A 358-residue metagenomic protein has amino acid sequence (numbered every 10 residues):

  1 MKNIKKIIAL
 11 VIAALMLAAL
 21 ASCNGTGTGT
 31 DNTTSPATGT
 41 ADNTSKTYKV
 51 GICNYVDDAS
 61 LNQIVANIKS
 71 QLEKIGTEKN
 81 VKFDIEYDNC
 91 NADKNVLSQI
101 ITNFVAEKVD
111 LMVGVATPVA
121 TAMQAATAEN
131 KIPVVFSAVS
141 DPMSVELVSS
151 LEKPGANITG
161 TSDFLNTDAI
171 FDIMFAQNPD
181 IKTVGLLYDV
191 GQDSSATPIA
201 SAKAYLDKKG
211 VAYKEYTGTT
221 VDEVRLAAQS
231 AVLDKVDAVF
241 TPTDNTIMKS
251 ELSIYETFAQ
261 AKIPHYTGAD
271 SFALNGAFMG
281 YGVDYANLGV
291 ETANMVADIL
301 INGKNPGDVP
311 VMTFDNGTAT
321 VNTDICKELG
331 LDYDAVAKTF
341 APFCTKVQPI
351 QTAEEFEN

Functional and structural regions predicted by a protein language model:
A18-S22: C-terminal motif of bacterial Sec signal peptides marking the signal peptidase cleavage site
N24-T26: Bacterial signal peptide processing site
D42-N43, D141-T183, V283-K304: Hydrophobic alpha-helical segments within soluble ligand-binding/sensing domains
T44-S70, I75, E86-N95, G191-S195 (+1 more regions): Extracytoplasmic "Venus flytrap"
V50, I68, T159-K209, N305 (+1 more regions): An alpha-beta-alpha
E86-S149, D244-A259, I263-G268: Beta-alpha junction/loop-to-helix N-cap segments that form part of ligand/metal-binding clefts
D193-H265, A269: Pocket-lining segment of extracytoplasmic ligand-binding domains
D298-N358: Hinge/cleft segment of the Venus flytrap/periplasmic-binding protein
